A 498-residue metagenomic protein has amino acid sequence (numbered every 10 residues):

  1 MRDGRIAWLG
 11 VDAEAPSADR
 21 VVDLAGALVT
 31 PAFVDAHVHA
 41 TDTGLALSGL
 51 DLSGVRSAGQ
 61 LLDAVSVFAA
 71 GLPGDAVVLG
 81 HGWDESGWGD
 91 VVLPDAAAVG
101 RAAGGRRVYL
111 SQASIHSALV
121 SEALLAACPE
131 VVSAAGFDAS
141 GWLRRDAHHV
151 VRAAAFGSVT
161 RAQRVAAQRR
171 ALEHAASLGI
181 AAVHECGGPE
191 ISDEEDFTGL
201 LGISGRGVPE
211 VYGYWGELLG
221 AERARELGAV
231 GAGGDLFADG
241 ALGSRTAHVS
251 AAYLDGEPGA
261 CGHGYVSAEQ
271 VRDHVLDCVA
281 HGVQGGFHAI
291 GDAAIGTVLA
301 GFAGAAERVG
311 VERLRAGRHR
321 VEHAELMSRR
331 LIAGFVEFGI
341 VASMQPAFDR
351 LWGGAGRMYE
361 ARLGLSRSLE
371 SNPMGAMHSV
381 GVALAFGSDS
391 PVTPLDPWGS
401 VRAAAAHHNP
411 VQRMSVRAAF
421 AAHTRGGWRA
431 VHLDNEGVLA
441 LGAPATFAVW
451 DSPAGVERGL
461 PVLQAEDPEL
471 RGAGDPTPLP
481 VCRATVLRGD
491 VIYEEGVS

Functional and structural regions predicted by a protein language model:
M1-G213, E217-L219, G243-A294, R318 (+3 more regions): Divalent metal-binding segments
G4, G26, H37, L61 (+13 more regions): Divalent metal-coordination and catalytic microenvironments
E122, D193-F197, I295-A303, W352-Y359 (+1 more regions): Histidine/acidic-residue-rich catalytic or RNA/ligand-binding cores of hydrolases and nuclease-related proteins
G205-A232, R318-E325, R329, R357-V382: Phosphate/diphosphate-binding loops
L227-G231, A303, F335-S343, V380-A383 (+1 more regions): Glycine-enriched alpha-helix->loop->beta-strand junction motifs that scaffold or abut catalytic
G264-A305, H423, D434-E436, L441-A454: Long hydrophobic segments that form regular secondary structure
V283-D292, S343-P346, M377-G399, G442: Short acidic/histidine-rich active-site segments
R402, N409-P410, S415-R425, R429 (+1 more regions): C-terminal cap of metal-dependent C-N hydrolases
